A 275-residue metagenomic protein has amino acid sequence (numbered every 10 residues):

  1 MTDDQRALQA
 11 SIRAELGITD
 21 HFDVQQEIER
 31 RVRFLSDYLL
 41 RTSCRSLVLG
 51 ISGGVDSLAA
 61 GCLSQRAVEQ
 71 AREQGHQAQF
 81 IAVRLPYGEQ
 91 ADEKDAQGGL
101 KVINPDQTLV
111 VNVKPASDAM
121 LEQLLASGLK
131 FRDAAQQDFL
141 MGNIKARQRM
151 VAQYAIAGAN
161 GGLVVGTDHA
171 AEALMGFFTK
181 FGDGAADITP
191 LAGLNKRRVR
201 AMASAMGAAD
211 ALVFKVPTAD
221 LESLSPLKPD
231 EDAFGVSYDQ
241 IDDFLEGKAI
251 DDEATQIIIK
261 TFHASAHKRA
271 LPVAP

Functional and structural regions predicted by a protein language model:
T2-L174: ATP-dependent adenylation/nucleotidyltransferase module used to activate substrates
Q26, R30-F34, L194-A205, I257 (+1 more regions): A non-catalytic, amphipathic alpha-helix used as a structural packing/dimerization or gating element in enzyme scaffolds
L39, S43, R132, A211 (+2 more regions): Residue-level signal for secondary-structure boundary elements
P86, P190, A209, P217 (+1 more regions): Proline-rich low-complexity regions
I103, Q123-S127, F181, M206 (+2 more regions): Alpha-helix boundary/capping residues
G166-A249: Mid-to-C-terminal catalytic subdomains of enzymes that bind/position adenosyl phosphate moieties or nucleic-acid
K248-P275: Intrinsic disorder and flexible/low-complexity segments
